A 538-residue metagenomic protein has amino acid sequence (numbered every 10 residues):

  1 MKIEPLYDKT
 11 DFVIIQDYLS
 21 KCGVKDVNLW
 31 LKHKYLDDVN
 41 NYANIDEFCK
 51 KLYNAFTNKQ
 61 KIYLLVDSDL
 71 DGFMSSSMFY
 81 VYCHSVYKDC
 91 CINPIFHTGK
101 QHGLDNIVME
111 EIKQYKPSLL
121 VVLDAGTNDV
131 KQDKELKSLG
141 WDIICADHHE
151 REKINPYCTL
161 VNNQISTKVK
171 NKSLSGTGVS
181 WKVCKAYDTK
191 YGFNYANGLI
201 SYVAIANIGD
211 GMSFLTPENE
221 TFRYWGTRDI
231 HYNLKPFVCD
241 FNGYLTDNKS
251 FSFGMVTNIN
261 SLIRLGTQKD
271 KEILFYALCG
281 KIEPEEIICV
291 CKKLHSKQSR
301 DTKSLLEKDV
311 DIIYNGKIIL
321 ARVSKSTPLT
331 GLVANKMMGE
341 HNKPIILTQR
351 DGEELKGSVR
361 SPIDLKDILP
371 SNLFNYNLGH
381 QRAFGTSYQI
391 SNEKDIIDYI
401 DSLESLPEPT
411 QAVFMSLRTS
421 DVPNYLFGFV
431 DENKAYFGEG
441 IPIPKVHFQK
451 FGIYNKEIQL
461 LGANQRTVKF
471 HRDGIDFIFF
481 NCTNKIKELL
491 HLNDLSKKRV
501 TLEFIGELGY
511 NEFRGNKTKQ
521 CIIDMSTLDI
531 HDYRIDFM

Functional and structural regions predicted by a protein language model:
K2-L119, L139-G140, D188-D401, A412 (+2 more regions): Hydrophobic helix-and-loop "lid/oligomerization" segment in the mid-to-C-terminal part of catalytic domains
I3, N58-Q60, P217, E286-R322 (+2 more regions): Mid-to-C-terminal polyanion-binding domains and interfaces
H102, H148-H149, N163, H380-R382 (+1 more regions): Histidine-centered active-site/metal-ligand motif
G103-N106, K153-P156, V169-L174, L355-G357 (+1 more regions): Short, charged, surface-exposed secondary-structure boundary motifs
I112, V122-E135, I143-A206, M212: Conserved phosphate-handling catalytic cores of large alpha/beta enzymes
P117, V121-N128, I443-F451: Extended, charge-rich low-complexity interaction segments
D124-N128, K325, L329, G506: Short, glycine/acidic-rich beta->alpha junctions
G178, G331, N335, F504: Short alpha-helical basic/polar micro-motif
